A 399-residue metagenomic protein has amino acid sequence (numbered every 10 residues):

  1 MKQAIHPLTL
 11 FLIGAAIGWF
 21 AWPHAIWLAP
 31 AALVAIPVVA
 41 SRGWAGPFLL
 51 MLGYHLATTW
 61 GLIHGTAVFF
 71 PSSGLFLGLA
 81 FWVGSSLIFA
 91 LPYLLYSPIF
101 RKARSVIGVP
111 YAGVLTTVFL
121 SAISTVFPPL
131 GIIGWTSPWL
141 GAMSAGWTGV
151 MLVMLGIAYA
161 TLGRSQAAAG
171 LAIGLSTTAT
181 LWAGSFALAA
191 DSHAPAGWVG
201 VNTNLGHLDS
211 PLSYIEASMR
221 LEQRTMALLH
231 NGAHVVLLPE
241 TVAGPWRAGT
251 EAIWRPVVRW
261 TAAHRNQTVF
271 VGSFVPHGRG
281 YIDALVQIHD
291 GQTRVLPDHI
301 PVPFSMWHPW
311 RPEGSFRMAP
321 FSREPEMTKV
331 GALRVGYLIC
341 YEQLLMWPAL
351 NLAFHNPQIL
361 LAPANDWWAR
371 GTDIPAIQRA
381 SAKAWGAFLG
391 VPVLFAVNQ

Functional and structural regions predicted by a protein language model:
M1-F186, P392, A396-N398: Membrane-embedded alpha-helical bundles of multi-pass enzymes that act on lipidic or dolichyl-linked glycan substrates
L12-W19, A32-V38, I123, W135-T161 (+10 more regions): Structured N-terminal alpha/beta-domain signature that marks small ligand/cofactor-binding or signaling modules
P23-A29, G65, S210-P211, A248-G249 (+1 more regions): Short, glycine/acidic-enriched capping/hinge loops at junctions between secondary-structure elements
W27-A35, L50, Y54-A57, N202 (+3 more regions): Short, conserved active-site loops that position catalytic residues or coordinate cofactors/metal ions across diverse
R42, V114, P128, I133 (+5 more regions): Flexible, charged surface loops at secondary-structure boundaries
F100, E222-L229, P325, A349: Generic structural signal for well-ordered alpha-helical scaffold segments
F186-V302, G331: Soluble catalytic regions of membrane-associated enzymes that act on cell-envelope and secretory-pathway components
A243, A248-E251, P256-A262, F274-Q399: Solvent-exposed soluble domains appended to multi-pass membrane proteins
